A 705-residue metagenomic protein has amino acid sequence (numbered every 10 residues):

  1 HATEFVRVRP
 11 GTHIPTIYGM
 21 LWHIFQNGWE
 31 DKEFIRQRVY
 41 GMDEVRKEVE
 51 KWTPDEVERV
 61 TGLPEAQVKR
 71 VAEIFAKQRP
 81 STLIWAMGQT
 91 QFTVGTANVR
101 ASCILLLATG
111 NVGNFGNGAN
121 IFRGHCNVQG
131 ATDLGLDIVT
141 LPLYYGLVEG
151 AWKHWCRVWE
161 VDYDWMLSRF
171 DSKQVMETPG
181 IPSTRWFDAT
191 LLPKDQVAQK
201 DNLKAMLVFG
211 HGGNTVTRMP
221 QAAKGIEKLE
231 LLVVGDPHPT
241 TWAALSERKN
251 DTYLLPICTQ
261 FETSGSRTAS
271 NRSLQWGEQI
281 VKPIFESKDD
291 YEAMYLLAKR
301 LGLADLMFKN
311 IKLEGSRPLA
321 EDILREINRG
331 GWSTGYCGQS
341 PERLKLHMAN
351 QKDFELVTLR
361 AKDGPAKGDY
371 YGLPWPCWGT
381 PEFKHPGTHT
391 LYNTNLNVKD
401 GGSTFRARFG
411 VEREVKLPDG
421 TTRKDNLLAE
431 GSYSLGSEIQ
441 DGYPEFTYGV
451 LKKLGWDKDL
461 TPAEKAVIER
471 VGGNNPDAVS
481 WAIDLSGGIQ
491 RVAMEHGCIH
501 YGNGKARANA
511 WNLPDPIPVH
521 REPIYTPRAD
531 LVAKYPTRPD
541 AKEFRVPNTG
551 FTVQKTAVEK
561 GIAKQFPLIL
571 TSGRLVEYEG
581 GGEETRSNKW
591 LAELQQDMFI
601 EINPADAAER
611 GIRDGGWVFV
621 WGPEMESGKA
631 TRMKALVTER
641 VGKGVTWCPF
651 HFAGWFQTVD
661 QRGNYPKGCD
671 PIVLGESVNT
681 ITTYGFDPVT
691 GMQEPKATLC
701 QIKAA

Functional and structural regions predicted by a protein language model:
H1, S246-K249, V553-K560, M625 (+3 more regions): Low-complexity, polar-biased intrinsically disordered regions enriched in Pro/Ser/Thr/Gly
H1-D137, K153-G410, E414-L427, S432-Y433 (+10 more regions): Cofactor-pocket helix-loop regions in the catalytic cores of large enzyme subunits
L105, Y525-A592: Non-catalytic terminal/interface segments that mediate subunit docking, oligomerization, and allosteric communication
W165-R169, P193-V197, G213-V216, A529-V532 (+3 more regions): A broad, low-specificity signal for short, low-complexity segments enriched in glycine/proline and polar/charged
D290-R343, E438-Y443, G449-P476, S480-K505 (+5 more regions): Long, contiguous, secondary-structure-rich segments that constitute the structural scaffold of globular domains
